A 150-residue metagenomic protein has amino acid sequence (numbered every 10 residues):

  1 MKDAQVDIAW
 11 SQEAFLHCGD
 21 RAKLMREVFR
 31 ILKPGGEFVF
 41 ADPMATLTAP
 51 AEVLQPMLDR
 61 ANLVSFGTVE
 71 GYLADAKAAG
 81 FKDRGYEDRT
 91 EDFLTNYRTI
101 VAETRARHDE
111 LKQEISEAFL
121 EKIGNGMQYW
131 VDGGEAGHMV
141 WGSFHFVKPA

Functional and structural regions predicted by a protein language model:
M1-A9: A short acidic, Gly/Pro-enriched loop at the edge of an enzyme's catalytic core that lines a small-molecule cofactor
S11-A14: A short beta-strand submotif of the Rossmann-like class I SAM-dependent methyltransferase core that lines
A22-E37: A short glycine-rich, Lys/Arg-flanked "PGG" loop and its adjoining helix->strand segment in the class I
V39-D42, G85-E87: Short, conserved beta-strand edge motifs with alternating hydrophobic and charged residues
F40-V64: Short, glycine-/aromatic-enriched active-site segment of Class I SAM-dependent methyltransferases
V64-Y86: Short alpha-helix
G85-A150: Conserved Class I S-adenosyl-L-methionine
